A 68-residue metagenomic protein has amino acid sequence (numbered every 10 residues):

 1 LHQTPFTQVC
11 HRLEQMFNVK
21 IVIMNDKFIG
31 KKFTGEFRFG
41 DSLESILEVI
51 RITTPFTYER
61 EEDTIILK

Functional and structural regions predicted by a protein language model:
L1-K68: A residue-level detector for the "anchor" residue at the start of short, highly conserved motifs
